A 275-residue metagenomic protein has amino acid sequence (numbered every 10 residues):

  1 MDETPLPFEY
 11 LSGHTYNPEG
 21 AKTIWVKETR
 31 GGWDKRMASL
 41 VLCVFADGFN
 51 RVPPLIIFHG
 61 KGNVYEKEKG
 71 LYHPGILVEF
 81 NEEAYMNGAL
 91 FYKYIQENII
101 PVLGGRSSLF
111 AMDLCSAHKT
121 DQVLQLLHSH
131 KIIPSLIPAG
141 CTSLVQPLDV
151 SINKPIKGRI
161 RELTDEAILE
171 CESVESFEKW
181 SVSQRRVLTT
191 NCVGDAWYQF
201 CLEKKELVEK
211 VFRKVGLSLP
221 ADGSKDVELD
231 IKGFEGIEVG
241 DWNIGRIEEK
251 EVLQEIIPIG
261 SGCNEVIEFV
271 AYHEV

Functional and structural regions predicted by a protein language model:
M1-D2, Y10, N63-E68, D149: Short low-complexity stretches enriched in small and charged residues
M1-D47, A221-G223, E228-V239: Charge-mixed, compositionally biased segments that are often intrinsically disordered regulatory tracts
E3, K61, A139: Residues that form or immediately flank small-molecule/cofactor binding pockets and catalytic motifs
P7-E9, N50, L144-Q146: Short catalytic/ligand-binding loop motif for oxyanion handling, primarily in non-cytosolic enzymes, centered on
S12, G20, K61-G62, L148-I152: Solvent-exposed, flexible loop/coil residues
K27-S107: Electropositive, glycine- and tryptophan-enriched low-complexity nucleic-acid-binding patches
F45, L71, I76-A84, Q96-A117 (+2 more regions): Acidic, serine/proline-rich intrinsically disordered regulatory segments in large eukaryotic nuclear proteins
